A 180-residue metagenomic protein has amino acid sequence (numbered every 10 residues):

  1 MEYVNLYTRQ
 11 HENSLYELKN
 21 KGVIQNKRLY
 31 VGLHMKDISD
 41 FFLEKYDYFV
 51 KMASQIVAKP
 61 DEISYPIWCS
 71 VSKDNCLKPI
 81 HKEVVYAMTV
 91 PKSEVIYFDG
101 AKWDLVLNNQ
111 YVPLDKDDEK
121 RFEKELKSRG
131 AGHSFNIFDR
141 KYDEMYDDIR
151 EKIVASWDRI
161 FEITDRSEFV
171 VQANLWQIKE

Functional and structural regions predicted by a protein language model:
M1-D40, I63-Y65, C76-V84, V90-E180: Conserved NAD+-utilizing ADP-ribose enzyme module
D37-E62: Short alpha-helix boundary/capping and kink motifs at helix termini
S72: Divalent-cation-assisted or electrostatically stabilized phosphate/pyrophosphate-binding catalytic cores
